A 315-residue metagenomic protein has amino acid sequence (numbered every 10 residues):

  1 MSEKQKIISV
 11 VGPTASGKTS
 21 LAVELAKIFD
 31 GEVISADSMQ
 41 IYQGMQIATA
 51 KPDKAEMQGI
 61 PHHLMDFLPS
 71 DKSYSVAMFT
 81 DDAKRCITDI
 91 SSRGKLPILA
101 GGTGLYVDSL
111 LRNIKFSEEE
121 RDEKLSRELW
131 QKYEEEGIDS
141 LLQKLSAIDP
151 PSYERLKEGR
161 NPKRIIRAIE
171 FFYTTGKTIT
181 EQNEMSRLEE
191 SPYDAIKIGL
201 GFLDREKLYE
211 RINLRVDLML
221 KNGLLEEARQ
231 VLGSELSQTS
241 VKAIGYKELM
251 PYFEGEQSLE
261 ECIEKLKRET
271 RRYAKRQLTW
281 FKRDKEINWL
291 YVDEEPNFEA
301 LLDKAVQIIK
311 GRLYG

Functional and structural regions predicted by a protein language model:
M1-G315: Phosphate/pyrophosphate-binding catalytic cores of soluble transferases and nucleic-acid-acting enzymes
